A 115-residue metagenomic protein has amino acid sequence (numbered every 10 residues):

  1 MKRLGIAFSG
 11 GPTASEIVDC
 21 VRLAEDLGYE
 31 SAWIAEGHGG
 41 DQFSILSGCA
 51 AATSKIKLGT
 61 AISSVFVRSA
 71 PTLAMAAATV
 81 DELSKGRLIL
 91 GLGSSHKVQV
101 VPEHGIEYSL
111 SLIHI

Functional and structural regions predicted by a protein language model:
M1-T60, I113-H114: N-terminal beta1-alpha1-beta2 module of alpha/beta enzyme domains
K2-G10, V67-L112: Flexible, glycine-rich active-site loops centered on histidine and acidic residues that chelate a metal or position
H38, I62-V65, S69: Structured beta->alpha junctions
T53-K55, G59-I62, K85, E103-G105: Generic secondary-structure boundary/loop-capping signal
